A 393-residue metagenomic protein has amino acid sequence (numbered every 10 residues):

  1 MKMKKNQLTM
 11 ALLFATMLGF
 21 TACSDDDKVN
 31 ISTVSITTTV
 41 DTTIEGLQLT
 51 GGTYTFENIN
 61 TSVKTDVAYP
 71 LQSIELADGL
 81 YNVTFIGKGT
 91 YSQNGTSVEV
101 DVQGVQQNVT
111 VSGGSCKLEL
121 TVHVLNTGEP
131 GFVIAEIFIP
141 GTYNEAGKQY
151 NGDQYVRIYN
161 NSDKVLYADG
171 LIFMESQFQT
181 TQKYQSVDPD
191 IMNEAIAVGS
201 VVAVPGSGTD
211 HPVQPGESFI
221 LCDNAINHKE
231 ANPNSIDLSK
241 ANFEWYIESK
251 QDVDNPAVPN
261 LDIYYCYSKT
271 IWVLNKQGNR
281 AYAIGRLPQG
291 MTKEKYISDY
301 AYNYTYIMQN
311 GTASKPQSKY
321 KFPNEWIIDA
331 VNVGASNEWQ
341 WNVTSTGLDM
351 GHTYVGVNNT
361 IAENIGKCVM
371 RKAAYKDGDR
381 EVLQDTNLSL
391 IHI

Functional and structural regions predicted by a protein language model:
K2-T43: Bacterial Sec-dependent N-terminal signal peptides
T43-N60, L166-G170: Short, ordered, surface-exposed loop/turn motifs in non-cytosolic proteins
G79-F85, Y91: A short tyrosine-centered beta-strand micro-motif
K88-V124: Structured interaction patches on ligand/partner-binding surfaces of diverse proteins
V124-Q182, Y267, W272-R280, T292-Y304 (+3 more regions): A structural motif detector for short, solvent-exposed N-terminal "entry" segments of globular domains
P189-K229: Intrinsically disordered, low-complexity Pro/Gly/Ser/Thr-rich segments with frequent PxxP/GP/PP motifs and embedded
N234, S239-G366: Acidic, glycine-rich loop-and-strand cores that form catalytic or ligand-binding grooves in diverse globular domains
I391-I393: Conserved small/polar residues in nucleotide/adenosyl-binding loops
